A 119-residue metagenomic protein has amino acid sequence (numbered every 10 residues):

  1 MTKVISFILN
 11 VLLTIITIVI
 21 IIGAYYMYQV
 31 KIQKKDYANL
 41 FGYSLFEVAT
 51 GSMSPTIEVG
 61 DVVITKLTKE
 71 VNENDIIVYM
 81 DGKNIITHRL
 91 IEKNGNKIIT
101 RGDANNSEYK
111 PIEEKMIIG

Functional and structural regions predicted by a protein language model:
M1-D61, K66: Protein maturation boundaries and topogenic segments
F41-Y43, E58, N72, I85 (+2 more regions): Extracytoplasmic
E47, I76-V78, I99: Residue-level detector of beta-strand face positions
S54-T56, E70, E108: Short glycine/serine/proline-enriched coil/turn segments at secondary-structure junctions
I64-E70, R89-E92: Short linear motifs in intrinsically disordered
T68-D81: Short coil-to-beta transition motif at edge beta-strands of beta-rich domains
I86-G119: Extended, hydrophilic extramembrane loops/domains of integral membrane proteins
